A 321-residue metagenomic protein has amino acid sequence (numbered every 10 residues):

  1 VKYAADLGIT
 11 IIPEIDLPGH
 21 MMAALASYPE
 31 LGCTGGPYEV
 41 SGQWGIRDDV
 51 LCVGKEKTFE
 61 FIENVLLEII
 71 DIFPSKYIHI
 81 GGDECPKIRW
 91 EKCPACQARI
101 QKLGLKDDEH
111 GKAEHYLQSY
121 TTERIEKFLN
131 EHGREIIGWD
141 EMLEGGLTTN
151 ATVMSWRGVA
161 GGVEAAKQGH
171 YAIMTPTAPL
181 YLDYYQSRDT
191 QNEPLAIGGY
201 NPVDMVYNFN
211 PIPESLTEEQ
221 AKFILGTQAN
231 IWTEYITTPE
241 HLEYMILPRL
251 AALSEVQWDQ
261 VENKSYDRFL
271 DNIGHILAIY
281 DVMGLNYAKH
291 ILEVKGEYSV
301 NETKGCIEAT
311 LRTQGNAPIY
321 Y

Functional and structural regions predicted by a protein language model:
V1-R134: Substrate-binding cleft of carbohydrate-active enzyme catalytic domains
K2, A24-P29, C85-P86, E109 (+6 more regions): Mature, folded catalytic cores of secreted/periplasmic enzymes
T10-E14, C52, Y77-G81, I137-G138 (+5 more regions): Structured core elements
L17-G19, L143, P179, V294: Conserved beta-strand edge residues that scaffold enzyme active sites
P29-G32, Q97, M154-W156, T190-E193: Short, hinge-like loop/turn segments at secondary-structure boundaries
H115, A151-T152: A generic secondary-structure micro-motif detector that highlights 1-2 residue hydrophobic/ambivalent hotspots embedded
G133, G138, L143-T149, W156-A278: Conserved alpha/beta catalytic core and glycan-binding cleft of carbohydrate-active enzymes
V256-E262, D267-Y320: Low-complexity, disordered linker/stalk regions enriched in Pro/Thr/Ser/Gly
